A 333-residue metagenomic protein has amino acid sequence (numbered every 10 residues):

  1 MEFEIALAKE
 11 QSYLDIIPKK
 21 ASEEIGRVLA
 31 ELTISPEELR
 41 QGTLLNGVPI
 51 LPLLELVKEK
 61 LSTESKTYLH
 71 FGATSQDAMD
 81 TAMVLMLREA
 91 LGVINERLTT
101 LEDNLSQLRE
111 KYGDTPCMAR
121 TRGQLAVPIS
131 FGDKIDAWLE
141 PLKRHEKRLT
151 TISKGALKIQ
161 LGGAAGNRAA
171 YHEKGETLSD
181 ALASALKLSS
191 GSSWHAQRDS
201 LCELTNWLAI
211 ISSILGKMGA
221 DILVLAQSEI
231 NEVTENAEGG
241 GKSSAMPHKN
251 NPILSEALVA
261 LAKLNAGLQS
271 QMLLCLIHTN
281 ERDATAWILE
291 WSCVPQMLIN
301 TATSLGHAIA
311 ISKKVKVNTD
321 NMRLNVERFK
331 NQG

Functional and structural regions predicted by a protein language model:
M1-F3, Y13, E23, Q41-N46 (+2 more regions): Glycine-rich cofactor/substrate-binding loops
M1-R168, K174-A181, G241-S243, I253-A257: A helix-coil-helix interface module used to build multimeric assemblies and to scaffold catalytic/cofactor sites
A6, E10, L56, K60 (+12 more regions): Generic, well-ordered alpha-helical scaffold segments in large soluble proteins
S75, N167, H172, A185 (+3 more regions): A structural signal for small-residue-enriched, beta-sheet-centric alpha/beta enzyme cores and oligomeric scaffold folds
A78, M118, R122, A126-D133 (+5 more regions): Alpha-helix capping and helix-loop boundary segments enriched in small/acidic/polar residues
R88-N95, T99, S106, D136-L139 (+8 more regions): Short amphipathic alpha-helical segments with heptad-repeat character
K111-D114, R148-T151, G155, S184 (+6 more regions): Conserved helix-loop functional segments at active or binding sites
T177-A266: Acidic, glycine-rich loop-and-beta core segments that form the ion-binding/anion-interacting portion of active sites
